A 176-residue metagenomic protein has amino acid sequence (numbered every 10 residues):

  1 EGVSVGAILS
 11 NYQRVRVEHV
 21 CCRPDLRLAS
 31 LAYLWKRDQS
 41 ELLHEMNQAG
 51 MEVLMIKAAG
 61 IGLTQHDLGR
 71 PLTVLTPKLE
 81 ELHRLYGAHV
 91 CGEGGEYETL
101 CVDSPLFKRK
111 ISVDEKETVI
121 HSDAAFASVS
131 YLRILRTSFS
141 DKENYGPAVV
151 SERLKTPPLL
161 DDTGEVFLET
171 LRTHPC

Functional and structural regions predicted by a protein language model:
E1-C176: Nucleotide-activated chemistry modules centered on ATP-dependent adenylation/adenylyltransferase
